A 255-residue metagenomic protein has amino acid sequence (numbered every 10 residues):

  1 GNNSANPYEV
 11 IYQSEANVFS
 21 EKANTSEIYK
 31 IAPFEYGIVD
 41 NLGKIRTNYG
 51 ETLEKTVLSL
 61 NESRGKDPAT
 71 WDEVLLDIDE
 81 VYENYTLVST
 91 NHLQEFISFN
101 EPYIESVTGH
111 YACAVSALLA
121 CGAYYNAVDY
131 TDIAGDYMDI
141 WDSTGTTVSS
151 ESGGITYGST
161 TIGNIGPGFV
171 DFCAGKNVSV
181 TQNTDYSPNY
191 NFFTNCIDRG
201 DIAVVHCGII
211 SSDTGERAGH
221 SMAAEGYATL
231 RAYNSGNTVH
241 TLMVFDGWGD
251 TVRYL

Functional and structural regions predicted by a protein language model:
G1, V10-E15, N164-F169, M222-A224 (+1 more regions): Extended, compositionally biased low-complexity polar/Lys-Gly-rich tracts and adjacent boundary/linker regions are
G1-A23, F192: Long, charged/polar, surface-exposed segments that mediate recognition or autoinhibition
Y8-V10, T25-I28, V178-D185: Generic structural motif
A16-E27, I31-E35, V39-G158: Active-site-adjacent structural segments surrounding the nucleophilic cysteine of cysteine proteases and isopeptidases
N24, Y29-K44, G50, E54-K55 (+4 more regions): Active-site signature of cysteine proteases
Y111, L119-A120, T147-L230, N234-S235: Predominantly the structural core of cysteine protease catalytic domains
